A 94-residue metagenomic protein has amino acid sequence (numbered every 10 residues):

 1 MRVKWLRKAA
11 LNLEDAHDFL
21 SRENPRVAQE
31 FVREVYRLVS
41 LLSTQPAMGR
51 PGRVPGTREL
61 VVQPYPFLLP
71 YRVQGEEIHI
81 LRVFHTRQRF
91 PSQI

Functional and structural regions predicted by a protein language model:
R2-T57, Q74, Q93: Basic, Lys/Arg-enriched alpha-helical interface segments
T57, P66-L68: Short hydrophobic/aromatic beta-strand or adjacent loop that forms the aromatic wall/cage of a ligand/substrate-binding
V62-P64: Conserved strand-loop elements at the edges of beta-sheets that form or border functional pockets
L68, R72-I94: Enriched for short, Lys/Arg-rich terminal
